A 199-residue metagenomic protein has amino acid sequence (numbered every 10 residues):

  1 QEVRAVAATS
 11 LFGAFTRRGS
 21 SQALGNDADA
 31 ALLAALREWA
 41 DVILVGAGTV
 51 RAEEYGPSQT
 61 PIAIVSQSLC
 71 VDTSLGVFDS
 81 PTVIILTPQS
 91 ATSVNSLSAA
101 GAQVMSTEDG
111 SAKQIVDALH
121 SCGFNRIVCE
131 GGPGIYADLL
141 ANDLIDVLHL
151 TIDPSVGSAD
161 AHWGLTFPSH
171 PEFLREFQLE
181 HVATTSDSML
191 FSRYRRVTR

Functional and structural regions predicted by a protein language model:
Q1-R199: Enzymes that bind and transform nitrogen-containing heteroaromatic metabolites
